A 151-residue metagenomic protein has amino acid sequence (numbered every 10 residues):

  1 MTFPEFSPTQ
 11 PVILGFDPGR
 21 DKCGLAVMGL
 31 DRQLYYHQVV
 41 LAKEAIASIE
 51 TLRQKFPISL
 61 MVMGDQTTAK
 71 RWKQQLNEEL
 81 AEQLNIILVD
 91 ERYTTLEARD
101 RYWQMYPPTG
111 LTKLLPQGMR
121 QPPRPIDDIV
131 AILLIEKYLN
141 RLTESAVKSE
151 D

Functional and structural regions predicted by a protein language model:
T2-F16, R20-D151: Phosphate- and other anionic-substrate recognition elements at nucleic-acid/protein interfaces
